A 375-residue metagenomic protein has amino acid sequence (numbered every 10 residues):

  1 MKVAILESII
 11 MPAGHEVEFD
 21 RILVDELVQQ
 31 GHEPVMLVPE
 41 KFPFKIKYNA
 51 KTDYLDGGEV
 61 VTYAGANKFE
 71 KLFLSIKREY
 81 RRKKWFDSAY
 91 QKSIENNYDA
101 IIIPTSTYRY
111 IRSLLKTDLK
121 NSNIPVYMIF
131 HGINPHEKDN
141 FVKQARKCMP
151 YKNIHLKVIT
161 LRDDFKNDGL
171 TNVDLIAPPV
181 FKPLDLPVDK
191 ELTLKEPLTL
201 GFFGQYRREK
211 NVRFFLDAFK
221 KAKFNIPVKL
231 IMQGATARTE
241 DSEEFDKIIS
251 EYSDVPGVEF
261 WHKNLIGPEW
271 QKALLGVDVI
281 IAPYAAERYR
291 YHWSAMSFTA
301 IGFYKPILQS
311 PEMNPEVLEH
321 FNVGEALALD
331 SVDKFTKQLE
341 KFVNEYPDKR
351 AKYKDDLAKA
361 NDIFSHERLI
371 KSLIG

Functional and structural regions predicted by a protein language model:
M1-G14, G201-F202, I281: Nucleotide-activated donor-dependent transferases that construct or modify glycoconjugates
E7-R21, F44, R207-K210: A short, glycine/small-residue-rich beta-strand->loop->alpha-helix junction that serves as a flexible
M11, H32-K77, Y108, A235-D241: N-terminal strand-loop element at the rim of the active site of nucleotide-sugar-dependent glycosyltransferases
G14-H15, D330-G375: A charged, aromatic-enriched C-terminal amphipathic alpha-helix characteristic of glycosyltransferases across folds
E191-K210, L216-K221, L230-I231: Conserved donor-binding/catalytic core segment of Leloir-type glycosyltransferases
K229-F245, K263: Glycosyltransferase donor-sugar binding loop
E243-Q271: Nucleotide-activated donor-binding/catalytic signature segment of Leloir-type glycosyltransferases, i.e., the conserved
A282-F298, S310-E312, E316-V317: Nucleotide-sugar-dependent
